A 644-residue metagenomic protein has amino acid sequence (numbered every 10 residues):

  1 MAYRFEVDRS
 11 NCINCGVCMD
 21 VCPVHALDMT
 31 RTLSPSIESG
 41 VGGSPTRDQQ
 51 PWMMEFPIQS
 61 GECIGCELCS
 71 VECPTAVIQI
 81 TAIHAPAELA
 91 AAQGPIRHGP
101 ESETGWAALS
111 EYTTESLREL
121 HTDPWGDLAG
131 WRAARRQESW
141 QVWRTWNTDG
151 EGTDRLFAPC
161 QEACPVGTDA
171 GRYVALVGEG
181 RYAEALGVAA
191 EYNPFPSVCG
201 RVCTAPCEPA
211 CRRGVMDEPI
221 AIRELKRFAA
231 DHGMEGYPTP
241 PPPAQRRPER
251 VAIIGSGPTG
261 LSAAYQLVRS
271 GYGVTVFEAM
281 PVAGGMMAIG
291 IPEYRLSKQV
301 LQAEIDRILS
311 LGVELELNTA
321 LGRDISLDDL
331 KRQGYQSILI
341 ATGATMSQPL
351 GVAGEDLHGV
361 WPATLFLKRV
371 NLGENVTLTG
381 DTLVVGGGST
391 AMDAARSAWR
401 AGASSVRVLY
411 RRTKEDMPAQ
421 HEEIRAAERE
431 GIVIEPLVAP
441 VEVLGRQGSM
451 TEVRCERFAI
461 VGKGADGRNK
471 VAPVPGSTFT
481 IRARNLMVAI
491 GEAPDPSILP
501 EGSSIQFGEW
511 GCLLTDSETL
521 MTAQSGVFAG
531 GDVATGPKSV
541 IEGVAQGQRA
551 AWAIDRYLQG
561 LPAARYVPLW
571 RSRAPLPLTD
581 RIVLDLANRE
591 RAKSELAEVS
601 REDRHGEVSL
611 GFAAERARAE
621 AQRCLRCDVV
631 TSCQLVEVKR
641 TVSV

Functional and structural regions predicted by a protein language model:
M1-E62, S70-R247, K298, I340-L357 (+9 more regions): Ferredoxin-type iron-sulfur electron-transfer modules and their immediate structural context
R97, V276, M280-L311, L315 (+3 more regions): Rossmann-like dinucleotide-binding cores of NAD(P)H-dependent redox enzymes
D231-P238, N318-L321, P362-V370, D466-P473 (+1 more regions): Short gly/ser/thr-rich secondary-structure transition/capping motifs
I253-F277, E316-D328, M346-P349, L365-H421 (+4 more regions): Rossmann-like dinucleotide/flavin-binding elements
L317-Q333, L437-S449, R457-V461: A conserved short coil-to-beta-strand element within the FAD-binding core of flavoproteins
H358-A363, R429, C455-K463, E501-A529: Flexible glycine/proline-rich, aromatic-decorated loop/lid segments
